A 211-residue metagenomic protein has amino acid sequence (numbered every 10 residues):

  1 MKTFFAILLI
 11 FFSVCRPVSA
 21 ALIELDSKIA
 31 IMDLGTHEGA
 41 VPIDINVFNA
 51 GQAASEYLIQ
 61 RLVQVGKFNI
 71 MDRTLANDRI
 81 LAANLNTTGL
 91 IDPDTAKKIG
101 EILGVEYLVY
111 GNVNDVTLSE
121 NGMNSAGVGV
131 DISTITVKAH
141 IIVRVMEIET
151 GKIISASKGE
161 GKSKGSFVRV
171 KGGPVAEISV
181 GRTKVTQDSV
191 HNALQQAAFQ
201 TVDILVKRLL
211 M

Functional and structural regions predicted by a protein language model:
F4-V14: Sec-dependent N-terminal signal peptides
C15-G89, G159, G165, K171-M211: A structural "domain/chain start" motif
E24-I31, A53, V65, D94 (+3 more regions): Extracytoplasmic
E56-Q64, G104, I135-I153, D188-Q196: A short, hydrophobic secondary-structure junction motif
Q64-V65, N69-G127, T134, G181: Short, solvent-exposed, polar/charged sequence segments at loop or secondary-structure edges
Y110-V175: Amphipathic beta-strand/beta-sheet edge segments enriched in Tyr/Trp
